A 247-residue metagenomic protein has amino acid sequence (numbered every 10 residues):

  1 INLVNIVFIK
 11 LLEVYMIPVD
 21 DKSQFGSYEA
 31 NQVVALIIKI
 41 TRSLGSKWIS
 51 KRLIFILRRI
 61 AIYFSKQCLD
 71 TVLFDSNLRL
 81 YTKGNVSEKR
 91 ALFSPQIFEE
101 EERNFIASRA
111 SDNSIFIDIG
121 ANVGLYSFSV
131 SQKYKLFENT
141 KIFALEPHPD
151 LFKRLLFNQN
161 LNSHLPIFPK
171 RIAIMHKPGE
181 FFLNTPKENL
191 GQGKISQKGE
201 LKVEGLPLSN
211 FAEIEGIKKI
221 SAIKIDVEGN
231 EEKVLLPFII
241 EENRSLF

Functional and structural regions predicted by a protein language model:
N5-F247: Phosphate/nucleotide-binding beta-alpha loop and adjacent structural elements of enzyme active sites
